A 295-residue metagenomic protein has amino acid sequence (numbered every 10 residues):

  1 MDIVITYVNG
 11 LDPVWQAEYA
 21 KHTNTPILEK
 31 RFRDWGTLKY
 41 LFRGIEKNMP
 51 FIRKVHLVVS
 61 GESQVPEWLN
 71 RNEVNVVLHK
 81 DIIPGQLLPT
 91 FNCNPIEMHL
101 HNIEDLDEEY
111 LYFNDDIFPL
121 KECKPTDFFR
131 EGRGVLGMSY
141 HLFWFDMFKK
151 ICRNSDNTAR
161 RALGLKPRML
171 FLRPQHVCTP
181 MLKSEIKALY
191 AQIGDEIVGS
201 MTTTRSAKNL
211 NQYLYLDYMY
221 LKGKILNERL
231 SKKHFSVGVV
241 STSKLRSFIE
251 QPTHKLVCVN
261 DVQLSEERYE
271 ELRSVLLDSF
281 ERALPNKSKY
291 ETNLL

Functional and structural regions predicted by a protein language model:
M1-D81, G223, V257-L295: N-terminal anchoring/stem segment of glycosyltransferases
L11, I117, K121, M219-L226: A generic secondary-structure signal for well-formed alpha-helical elements
F32-M49, I82-Y112: A conserved donor-nucleotide-binding helix/loop in the catalytic core of Leloir-type glycosyltransferases
F42, L88-N92, R130, V135-R153 (+2 more regions): Aromatic-rich, lipid-facing transmembrane alpha helices and their immediate juxtamembrane interface loops in integral
H99-F143: GT-A fold catalytic core of metal-dependent nucleotide-sugar glycosyltransferases, centered on the diacidic
V135-N209: Long, charge-rich alpha-helical interaction segments
Q192-L295: C-terminal catalytic/acceptor-binding lobe
